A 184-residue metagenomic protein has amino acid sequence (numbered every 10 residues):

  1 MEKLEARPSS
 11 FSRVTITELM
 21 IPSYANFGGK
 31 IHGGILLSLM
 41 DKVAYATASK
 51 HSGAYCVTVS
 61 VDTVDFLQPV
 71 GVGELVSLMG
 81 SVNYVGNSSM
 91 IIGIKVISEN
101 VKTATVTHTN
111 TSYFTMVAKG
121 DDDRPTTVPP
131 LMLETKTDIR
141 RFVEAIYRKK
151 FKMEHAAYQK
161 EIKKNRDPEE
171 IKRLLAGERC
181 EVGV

Functional and structural regions predicted by a protein language model:
K3-L4, S9-V14, V72, N83-V184: HotDog/MaoC-like acyl-thioester-processing domains
T15-L19: Active-site-flanking beta-strand signature of metal-NTP-handling nucleotidyl enzymes and homologous cyclase-like
M20-I21, F66, M116: Hydrophobic residues in beta-strands and at strand termini
Y24: Surface-exposed, Lys/Arg-rich phosphate-binding patches that contact polyanionic backbones
G29: Anion-recognition interface
I35-G53: Active-site helix/loop of acyl-thioester processing domains in fatty-acid/polyketide metabolism, spanning hotdog-fold
V57-P69, L75-N83, S98: Conserved interaction-surface patches within small, structured recognition/assembly domains
